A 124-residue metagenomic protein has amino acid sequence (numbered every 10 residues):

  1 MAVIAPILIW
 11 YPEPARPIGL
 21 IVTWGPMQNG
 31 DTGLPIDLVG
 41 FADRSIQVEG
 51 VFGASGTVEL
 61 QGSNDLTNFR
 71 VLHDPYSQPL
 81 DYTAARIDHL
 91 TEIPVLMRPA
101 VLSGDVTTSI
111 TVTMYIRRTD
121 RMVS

Functional and structural regions predicted by a protein language model:
M1-L20, I116-S124: Short, intrinsically disordered N-terminal pre-domain segments
P12-E13, G19-L38, S63: Short Trp-Ser/Thr-centered turn/loop motifs at beta-strand boundaries
P17-V22, L66-P75, S124: Surface-exposed loop/edge segments in extracytoplasmic proteins
N29-V39, H73-S124: Beta-sandwich interaction modules
F41-F52, M97-P99: A short beta-strand element within beta-rich, extracytoplasmic domains of secreted/secretory-pathway proteins
E49, Q61-S63, L102: A generic structural motif
G50-T57, G104-S109: Extended, low-complexity, turn-rich repeat/linker tracts enriched in Gly/Pro/Ser/Thr and Asp/Glu that occur
A54-V71: Short, surface-exposed beta-strand/strand-loop-strand elements in extracellular ectodomains
